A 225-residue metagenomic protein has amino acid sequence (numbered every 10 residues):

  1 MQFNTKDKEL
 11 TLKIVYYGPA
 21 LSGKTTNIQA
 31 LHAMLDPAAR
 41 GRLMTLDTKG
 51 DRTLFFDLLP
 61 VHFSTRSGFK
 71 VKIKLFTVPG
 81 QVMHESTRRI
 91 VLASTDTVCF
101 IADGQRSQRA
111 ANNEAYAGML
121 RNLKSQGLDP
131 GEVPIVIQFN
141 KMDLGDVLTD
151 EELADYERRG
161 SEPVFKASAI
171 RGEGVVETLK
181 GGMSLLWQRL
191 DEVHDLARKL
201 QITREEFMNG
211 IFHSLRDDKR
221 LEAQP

Functional and structural regions predicted by a protein language model:
M1-K49: Conserved G1/Walker A P-loop phosphate-binding module
L21, Q81-V82, Q105-S107, K141-G145 (+1 more regions): Conserved nucleotide-binding/hydrolysis micro-motifs of P-loop NTPases
L43-H84: Switch I (G2) and immediately adjacent beta-strands of P-loop GTPase domains
L75-T77, C99-D103, V136-N140, K166: Conserved beta-strand segments of the P-loop GTPase G domain that flank and frequently precede/overlap
H84-S107: Inter-motif core of Ras-like GTPase G domains
G104-G160: Conserved C-terminal guanine-recognition region of P-loop GTPase G domains, centered on the G4
V133-V136, D143-D195: Canonical P-loop GTPase G-domain recognition
G172-E173, S184-P225: C-terminal-of-GTPase-core extension/linker across diverse P-loop GTPases
